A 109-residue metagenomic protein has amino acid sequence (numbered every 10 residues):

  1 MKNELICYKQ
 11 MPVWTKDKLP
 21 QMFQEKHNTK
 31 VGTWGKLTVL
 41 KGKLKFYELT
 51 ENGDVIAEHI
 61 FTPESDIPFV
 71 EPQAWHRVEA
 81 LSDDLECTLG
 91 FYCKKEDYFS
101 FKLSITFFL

Functional and structural regions predicted by a protein language model:
M1-H27: A short, N-terminal "cap"/entry segment at the start of jelly-roll beta-barrel domains of the cupin/DSBH fold
K2, I6, C87-L109: Double-stranded beta-helix
G32-F46: Short, conserved beta-strand element in jelly-roll/cupin
K43-K45, N52, W75-H76, E96: Short Gly/Pro-enriched loop/turn and capping motifs at secondary-structure junctions
F46-E48, L89: Short hydrophobic/aromatic-rich beta-strand segments that constitute the beta-sheet cores of beta-sandwich/beta-barrel
E51-Q73: Short acidic-glycine-tyrosine-enriched beta hairpin
E71-D97: Ligand-binding loop in jelly-roll beta-barrel domains
